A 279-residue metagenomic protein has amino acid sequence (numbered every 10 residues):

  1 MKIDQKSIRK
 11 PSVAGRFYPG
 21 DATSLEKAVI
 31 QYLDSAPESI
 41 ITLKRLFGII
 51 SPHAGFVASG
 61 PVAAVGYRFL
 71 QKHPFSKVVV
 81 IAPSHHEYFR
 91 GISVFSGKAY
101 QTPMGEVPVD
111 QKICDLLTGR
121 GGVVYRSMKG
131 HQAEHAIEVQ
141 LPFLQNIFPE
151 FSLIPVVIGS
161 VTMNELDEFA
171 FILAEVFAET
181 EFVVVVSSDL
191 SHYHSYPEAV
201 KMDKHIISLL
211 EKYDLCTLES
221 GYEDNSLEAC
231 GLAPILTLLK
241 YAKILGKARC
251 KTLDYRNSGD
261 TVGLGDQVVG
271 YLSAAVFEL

Functional and structural regions predicted by a protein language model:
K2-K240, I244-R249, Y255-V262, F277-L279: Active-site histidine-anchored catalytic micro-motif
G265-Q267: Short low-complexity, flexible loop/linker segments enriched in glycine and/or proline with clustered acidic
V269-S273: Short hydrophobic/aromatic beta-strand or adjacent loop that forms the aromatic wall/cage of a ligand/substrate-binding
